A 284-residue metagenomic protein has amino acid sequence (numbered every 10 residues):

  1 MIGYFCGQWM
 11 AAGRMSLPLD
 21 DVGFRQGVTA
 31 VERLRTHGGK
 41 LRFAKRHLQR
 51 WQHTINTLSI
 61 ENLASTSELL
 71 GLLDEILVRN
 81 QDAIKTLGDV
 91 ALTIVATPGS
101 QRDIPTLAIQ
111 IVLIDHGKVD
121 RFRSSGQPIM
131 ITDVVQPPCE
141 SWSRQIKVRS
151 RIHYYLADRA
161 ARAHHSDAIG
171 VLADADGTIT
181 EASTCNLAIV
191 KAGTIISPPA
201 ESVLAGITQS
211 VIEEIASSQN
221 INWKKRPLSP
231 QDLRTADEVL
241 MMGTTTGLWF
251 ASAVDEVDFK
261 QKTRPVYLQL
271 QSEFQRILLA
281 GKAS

Functional and structural regions predicted by a protein language model:
M1-R79, S100-S284: Helix-start/capping segments and mature chain N-termini
D82-A96: Ordered, amphipathic secondary-structure segments that act as subunit-interaction surfaces in large macromolecular
